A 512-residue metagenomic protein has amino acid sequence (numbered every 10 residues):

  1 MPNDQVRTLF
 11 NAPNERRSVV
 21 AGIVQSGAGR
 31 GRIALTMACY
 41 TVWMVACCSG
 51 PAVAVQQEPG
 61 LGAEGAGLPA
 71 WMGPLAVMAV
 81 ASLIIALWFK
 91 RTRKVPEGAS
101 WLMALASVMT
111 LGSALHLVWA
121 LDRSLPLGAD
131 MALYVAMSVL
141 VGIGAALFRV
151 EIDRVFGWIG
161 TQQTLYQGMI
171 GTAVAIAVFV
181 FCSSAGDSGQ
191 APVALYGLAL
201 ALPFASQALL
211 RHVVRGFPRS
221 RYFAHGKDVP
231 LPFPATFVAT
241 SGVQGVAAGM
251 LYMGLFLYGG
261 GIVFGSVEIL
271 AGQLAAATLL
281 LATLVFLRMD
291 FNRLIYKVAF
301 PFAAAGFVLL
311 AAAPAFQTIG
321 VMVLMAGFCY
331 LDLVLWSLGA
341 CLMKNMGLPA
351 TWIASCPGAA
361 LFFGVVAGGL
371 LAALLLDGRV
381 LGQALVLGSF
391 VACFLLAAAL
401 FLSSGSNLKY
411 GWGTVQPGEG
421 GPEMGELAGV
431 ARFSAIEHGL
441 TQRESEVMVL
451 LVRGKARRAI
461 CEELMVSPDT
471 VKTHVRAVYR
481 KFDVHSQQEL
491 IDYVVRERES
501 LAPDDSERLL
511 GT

Functional and structural regions predicted by a protein language model:
P2-I23, Q162-Y166, I176-L255, T283-F291: Intracellular loop-helix junctions on the cytosolic face of multi-pass helical membrane proteins
V42-Q57, V80-L83, L231, A235-L294 (+4 more regions): Linker/hinge segments immediately adjacent to helix-turn-helix/homeobox DNA-binding domains
W88-L102, V155-Y166, S188-G189, R219-L231 (+3 more regions): Membrane-interface helix-boundary motifs at transmembrane edges
S107-P126, F300-P314: C-terminal ends and interior cores of transmembrane alpha-helices in multi-pass membrane transporters/permeases
L127-R149, Q317-D332: Hydrophobic core of transmembrane alpha-helices in multi-pass small-molecule transporters, especially MFS/SLC-type
A145-I159, L331-M346: Intracellular juxtamembrane helix-capping segments at the cytosolic ends of symmetry-related transmembrane helices
G160-G186, I353-G369: Glycine-rich segments within core transmembrane alpha-helices of 12-TM secondary carriers
E419-R476, R480-K481, Q488, D492-T512: Helix-turn-helix DNA-binding segment
